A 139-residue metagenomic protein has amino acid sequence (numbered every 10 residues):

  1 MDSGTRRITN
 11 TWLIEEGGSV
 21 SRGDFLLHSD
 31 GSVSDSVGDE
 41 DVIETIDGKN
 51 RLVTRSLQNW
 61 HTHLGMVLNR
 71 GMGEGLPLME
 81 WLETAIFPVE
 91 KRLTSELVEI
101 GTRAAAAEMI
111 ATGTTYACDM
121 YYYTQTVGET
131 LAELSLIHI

Functional and structural regions predicted by a protein language model:
M1-D41, L52: N-terminal metal-binding scaffold of metallo-dependent hydrolase/deaminase domains
T11, F25, N50, H61 (+2 more regions): Divalent metal-coordination and catalytic microenvironments
S56-V67: Histidine-centered catalytic micro-motifs
L68-I100: Active-site gating loops and adjacent loop-to-helix segments of metal-dependent hydrolytic enzymes
L97-A106, T124: Short, acidic/polar
I137-I139: Conserved small/polar residues in nucleotide/adenosyl-binding loops
